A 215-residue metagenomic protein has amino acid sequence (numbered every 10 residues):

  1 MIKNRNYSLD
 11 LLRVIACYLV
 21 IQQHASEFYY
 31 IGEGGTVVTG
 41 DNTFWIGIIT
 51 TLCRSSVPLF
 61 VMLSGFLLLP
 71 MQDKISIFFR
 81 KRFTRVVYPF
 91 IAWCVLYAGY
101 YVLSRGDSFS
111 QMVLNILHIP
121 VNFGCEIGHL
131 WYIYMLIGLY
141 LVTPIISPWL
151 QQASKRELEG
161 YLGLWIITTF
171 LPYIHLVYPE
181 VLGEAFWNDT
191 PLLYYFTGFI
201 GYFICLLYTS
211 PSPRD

Functional and structural regions predicted by a protein language model:
M1-R5: Short, Lys/Arg-rich, polar N-terminal cytosolic tail immediately upstream of the first transmembrane signal-anchor
Y7-P70, P89-C94, G198: Functionally critical transmembrane alpha-helices in membrane proteins and complexes, commonly lining
G40-G47, P120-N122, E184-T190: Membrane-interface segments at the starts/ends of alpha-helical transmembrane spans
F60-V61, L67-L69, Y97-R105, Q111-E180 (+1 more regions): Hydrophobic alpha-helical segments with transmembrane-like composition
Q72-I75: Juxtamembrane helix-boundary/capping and inter-helix hinge elements in multi-pass membrane proteins
I77-F78, Y132: Alpha-helical transmembrane segments and their helix-entry boundary regions
F83: Active-site helix-to-loop segments that bind/position phosphate- or nucleotide-bearing substrates and donors across
Y208-D215: Conserved small/polar residues in nucleotide/adenosyl-binding loops
